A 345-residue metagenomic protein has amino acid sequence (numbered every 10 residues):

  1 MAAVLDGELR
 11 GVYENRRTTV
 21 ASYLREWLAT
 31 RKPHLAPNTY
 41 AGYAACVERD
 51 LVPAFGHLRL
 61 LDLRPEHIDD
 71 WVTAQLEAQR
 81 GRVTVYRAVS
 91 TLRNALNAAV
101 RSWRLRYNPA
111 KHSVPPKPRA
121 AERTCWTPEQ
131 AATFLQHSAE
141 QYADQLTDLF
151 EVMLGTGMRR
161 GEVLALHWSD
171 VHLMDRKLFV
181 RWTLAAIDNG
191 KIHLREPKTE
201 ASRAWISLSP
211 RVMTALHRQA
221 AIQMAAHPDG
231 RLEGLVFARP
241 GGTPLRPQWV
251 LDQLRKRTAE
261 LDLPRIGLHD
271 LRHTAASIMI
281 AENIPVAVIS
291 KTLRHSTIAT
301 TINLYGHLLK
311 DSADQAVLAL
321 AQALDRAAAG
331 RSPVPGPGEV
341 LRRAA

Functional and structural regions predicted by a protein language model:
M1-E66, D70, R218-V236, P240-T243 (+3 more regions): N-terminal DNA-binding module of tyrosine recombinases/phage integrases
V20, A36-T39, Y43, R64 (+11 more regions): Hydrophobic (often cysteine-bearing) scaffold residues that line and stabilize catalytic clefts of nucleotide/cofactor
E48, R93-L96, V100, L309 (+1 more regions): C-terminal flanking helix
A78, R82, T133-T147, T156 (+4 more regions): Short, basic (Lys/Arg/His-rich) helix/loop patches that form interaction surfaces in the mid-to-C-terminal regions
R82-S90, R101, L105-L166, M174 (+6 more regions): Basic, Lys/Arg- and aromatic-enriched nucleic-acid-binding interface segment
E140, D175, L184-W205, S209-V212 (+6 more regions): C-terminal secondary-structure termini that scaffold catalytic or DNA-interacting sites
A165-V171, S290-S296, G306: A short, basic/aromatic helix-end/turn motif that makes direct DNA contacts
